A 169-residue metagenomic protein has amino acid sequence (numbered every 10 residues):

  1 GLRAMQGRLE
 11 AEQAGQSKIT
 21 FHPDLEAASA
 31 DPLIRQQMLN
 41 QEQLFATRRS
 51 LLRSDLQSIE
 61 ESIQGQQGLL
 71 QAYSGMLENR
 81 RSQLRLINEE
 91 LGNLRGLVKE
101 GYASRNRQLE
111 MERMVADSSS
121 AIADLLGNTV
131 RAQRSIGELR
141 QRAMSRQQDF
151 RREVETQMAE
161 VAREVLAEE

Functional and structural regions predicted by a protein language model:
G1-A14: Hydrophobic or amphipathic alpha-helical targeting/insertion segments
Q13-L39: Amphipathic alpha-helical blocks and their helix-capping loop/short-beta junctions
D31, R35-E169: Long, charged amphipathic alpha-helices with heptad-repeat/coiled-coil character
